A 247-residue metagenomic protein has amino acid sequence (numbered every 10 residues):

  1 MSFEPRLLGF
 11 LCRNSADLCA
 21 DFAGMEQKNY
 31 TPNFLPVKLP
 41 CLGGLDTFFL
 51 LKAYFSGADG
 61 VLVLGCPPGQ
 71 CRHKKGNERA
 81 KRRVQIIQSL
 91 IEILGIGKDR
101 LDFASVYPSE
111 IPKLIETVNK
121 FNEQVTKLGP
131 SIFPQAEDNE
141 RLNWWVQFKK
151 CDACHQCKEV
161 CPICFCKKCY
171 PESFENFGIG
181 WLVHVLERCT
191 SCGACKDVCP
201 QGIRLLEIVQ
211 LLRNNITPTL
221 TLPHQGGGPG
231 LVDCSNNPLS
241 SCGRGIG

Functional and structural regions predicted by a protein language model:
M1-W144, K158, P162, E187: Iron-sulfur-associated redox domains of electron-transfer enzymes in respiratory and anaerobic energy metabolism
E137-F148, P162-T217, S235: Ferredoxin-type iron-sulfur electron-transfer modules in oxidoreductases and energy-metabolism complexes
P218-P223: Serine/threonine-rich, low-complexity intrinsically disordered segments
G226-G228, G243-G245: Glycine-biased, low-complexity coil/linker segments
